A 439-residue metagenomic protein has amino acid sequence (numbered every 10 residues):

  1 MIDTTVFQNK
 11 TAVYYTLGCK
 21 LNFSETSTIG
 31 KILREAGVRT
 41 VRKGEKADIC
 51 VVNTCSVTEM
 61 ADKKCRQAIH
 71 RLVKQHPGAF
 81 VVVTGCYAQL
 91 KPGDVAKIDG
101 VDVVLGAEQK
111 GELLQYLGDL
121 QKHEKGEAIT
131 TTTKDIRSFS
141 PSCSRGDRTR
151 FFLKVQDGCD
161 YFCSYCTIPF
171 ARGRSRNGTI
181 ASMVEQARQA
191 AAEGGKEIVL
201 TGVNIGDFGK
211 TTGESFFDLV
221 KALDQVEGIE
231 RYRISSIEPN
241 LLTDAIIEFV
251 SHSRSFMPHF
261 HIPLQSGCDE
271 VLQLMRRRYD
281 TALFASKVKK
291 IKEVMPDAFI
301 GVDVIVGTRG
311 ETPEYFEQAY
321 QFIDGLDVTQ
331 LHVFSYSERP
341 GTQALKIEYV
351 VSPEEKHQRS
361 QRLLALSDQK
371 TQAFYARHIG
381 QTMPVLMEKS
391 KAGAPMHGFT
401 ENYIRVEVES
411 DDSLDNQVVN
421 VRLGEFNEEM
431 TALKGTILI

Functional and structural regions predicted by a protein language model:
M1-D207, K221, A245, F260 (+6 more regions): Proteins enriched for Cys/Gly/acidic motifs involved in redox and nucleic-acid/cofactor modification
N22, T58-A61, A88, P239 (+3 more regions): Alpha-helix N-cap/loop-to-helix initiation residues
V38, A79, D102, I229-E230 (+3 more regions): A structural micro-motif
V81-V82, L90-K91, A192-E314: Conserved SAM/AdoMet-binding glycine-rich loop
G146-T149, C159-D160, F256, S266 (+5 more regions): Short flexible coil/turn linkers enriched for glycine and charged/polar residues that connect secondary-structure
I262, D303, I323, L331 (+3 more regions): Hydrophobic, well-ordered secondary-structure elements that form the walls of internal hydrophobic environments
E311, L326-V328: Contiguous mid-protein beta-loop-alpha structural module that forms a pocket-lining wall or clamp of enzyme active
K346-I439: Terminal RNA-binding accessory module
